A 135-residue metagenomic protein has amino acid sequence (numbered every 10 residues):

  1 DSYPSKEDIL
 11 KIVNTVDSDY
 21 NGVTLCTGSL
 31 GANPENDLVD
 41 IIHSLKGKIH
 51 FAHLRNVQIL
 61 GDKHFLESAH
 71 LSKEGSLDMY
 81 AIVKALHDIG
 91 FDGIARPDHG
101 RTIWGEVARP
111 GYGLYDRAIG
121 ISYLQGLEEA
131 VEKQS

Functional and structural regions predicted by a protein language model:
D1-S135: Histidine-acidic metal/acid-base catalytic patches
